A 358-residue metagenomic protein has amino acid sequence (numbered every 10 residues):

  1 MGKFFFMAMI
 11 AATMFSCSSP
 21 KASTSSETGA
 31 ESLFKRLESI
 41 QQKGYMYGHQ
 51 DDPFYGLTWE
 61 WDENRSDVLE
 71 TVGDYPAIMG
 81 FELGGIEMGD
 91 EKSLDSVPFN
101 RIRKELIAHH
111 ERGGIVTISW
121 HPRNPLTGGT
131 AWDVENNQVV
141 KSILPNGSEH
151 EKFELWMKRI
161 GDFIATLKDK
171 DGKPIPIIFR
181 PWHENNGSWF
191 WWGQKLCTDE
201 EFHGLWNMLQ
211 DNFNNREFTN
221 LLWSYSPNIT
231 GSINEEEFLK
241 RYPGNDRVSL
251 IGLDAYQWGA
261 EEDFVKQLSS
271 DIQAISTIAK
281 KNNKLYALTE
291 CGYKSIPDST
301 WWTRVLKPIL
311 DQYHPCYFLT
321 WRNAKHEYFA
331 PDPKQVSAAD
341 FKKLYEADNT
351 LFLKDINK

Functional and structural regions predicted by a protein language model:
F15-S16: C-terminal motif of bacterial Sec signal peptides marking the signal peptidase cleavage site
P20-G80, G84, K92-S96, T350 (+1 more regions): N-terminal module-boundary/linker segments of secreted carbohydrate-active enzymes
E31-L33, W59-V68, N100-K104, I160-F163 (+3 more regions): Alpha-helical scaffolding within the catalytic cores of extracellular/periplasmic polymer-degrading hydrolases
Q41-D52, K284-K358: Substrate-binding cleft of secreted/luminal carbohydrate-active enzymes
G48-Q50, P176, R180-W182, W206-E236 (+2 more regions): Aromatic-lined carbohydrate-recognition surfaces of secreted/lumenal glycan-active proteins
P53-W61, I86-N100, N228-E236, Y256-S269 (+2 more regions): Acidic-and-aromatic substrate-binding clefts and catalytic sites of carbohydrate-active enzymes
M79-F81, F238-V265, W321-N323: Aromatic- and acid-rich polysaccharide-binding/catalytic face of secreted or lumenal carbohydrate-active enzymes
M88-D211, N215-F218: Substrate-binding cleft of extracellular glycoside hydrolase catalytic domains
